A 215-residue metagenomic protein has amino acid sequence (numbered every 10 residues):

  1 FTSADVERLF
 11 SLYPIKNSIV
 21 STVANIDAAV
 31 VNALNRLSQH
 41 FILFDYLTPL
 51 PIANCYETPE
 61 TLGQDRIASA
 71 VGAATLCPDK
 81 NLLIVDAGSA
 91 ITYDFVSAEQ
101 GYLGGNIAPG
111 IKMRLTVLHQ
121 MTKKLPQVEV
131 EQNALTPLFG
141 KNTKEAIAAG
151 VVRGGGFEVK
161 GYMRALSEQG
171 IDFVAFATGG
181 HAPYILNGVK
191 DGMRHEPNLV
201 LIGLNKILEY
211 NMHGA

Functional and structural regions predicted by a protein language model:
F1-L82, E99-A215: Nucleotide/phosphate-binding catalytic cleft detector across ATP-hydrolyzing and phosphate-transferring enzymes
V85: Divalent metal-binding pocket/active-site signature
I91-V96: Short beta-strand scaffold segments in enzyme catalytic cores
